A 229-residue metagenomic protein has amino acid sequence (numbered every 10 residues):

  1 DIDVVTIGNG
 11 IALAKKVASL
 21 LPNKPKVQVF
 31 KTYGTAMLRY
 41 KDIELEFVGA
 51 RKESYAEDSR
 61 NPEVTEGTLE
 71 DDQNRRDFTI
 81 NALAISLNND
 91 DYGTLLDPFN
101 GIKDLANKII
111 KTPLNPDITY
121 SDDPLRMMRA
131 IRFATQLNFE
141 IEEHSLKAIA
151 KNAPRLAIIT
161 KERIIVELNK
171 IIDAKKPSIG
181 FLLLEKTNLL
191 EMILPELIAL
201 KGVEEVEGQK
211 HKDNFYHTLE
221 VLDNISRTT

Functional and structural regions predicted by a protein language model:
D1-T229: Catalytic cores of the polymerase beta-like nucleotidyltransferase superfamily and closely associated nucleotide
